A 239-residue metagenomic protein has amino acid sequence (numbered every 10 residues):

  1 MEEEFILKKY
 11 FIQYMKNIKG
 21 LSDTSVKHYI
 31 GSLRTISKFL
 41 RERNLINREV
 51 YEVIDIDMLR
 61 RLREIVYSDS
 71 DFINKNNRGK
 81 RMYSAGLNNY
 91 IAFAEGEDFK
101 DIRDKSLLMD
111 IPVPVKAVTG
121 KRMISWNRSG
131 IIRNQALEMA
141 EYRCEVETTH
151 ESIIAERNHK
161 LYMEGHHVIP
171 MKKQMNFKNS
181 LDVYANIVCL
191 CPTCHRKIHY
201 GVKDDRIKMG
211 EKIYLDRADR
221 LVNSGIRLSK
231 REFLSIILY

Functional and structural regions predicted by a protein language model:
M1-L7, R157-G165: A glycine-rich, aromatic-flanked flexible loop/lid motif
M1-S25: Short terminal alpha-helical segments
K19-A94: Non-catalytic DNA-binding core/recognition domains of DNA-processing enzymes
H28, I131, M163-H166: Append "and, occasionally, other polyanion-binding protein interfaces
E97-S106: Hydrophobic alpha-helical segments and helix pairs
S106-R157, K172-D182, I237: Short, charged surface segments at domain edges that flank catalytic/cofactor-binding sites
K160-Y239: A detector for short metal-coordination/catalytic motifs
